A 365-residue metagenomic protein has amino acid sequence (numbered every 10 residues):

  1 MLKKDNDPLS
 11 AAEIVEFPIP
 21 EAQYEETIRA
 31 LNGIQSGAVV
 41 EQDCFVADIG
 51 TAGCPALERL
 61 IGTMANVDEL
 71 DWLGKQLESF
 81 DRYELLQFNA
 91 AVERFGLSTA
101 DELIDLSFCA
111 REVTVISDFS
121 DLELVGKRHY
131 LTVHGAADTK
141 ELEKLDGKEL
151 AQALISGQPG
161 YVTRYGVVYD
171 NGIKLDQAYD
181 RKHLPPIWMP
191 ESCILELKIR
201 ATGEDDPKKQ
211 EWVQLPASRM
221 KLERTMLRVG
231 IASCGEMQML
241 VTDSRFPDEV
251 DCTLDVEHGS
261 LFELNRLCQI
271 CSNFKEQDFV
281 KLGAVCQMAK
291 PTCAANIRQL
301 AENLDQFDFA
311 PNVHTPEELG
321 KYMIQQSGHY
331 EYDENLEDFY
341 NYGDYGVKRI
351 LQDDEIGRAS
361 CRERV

Functional and structural regions predicted by a protein language model:
M1-E21, W188-R219: Short, extreme N-terminal segment that most often corresponds to the first beta-strand
P8-L9, G37, G235, E355: Intrinsically disordered or highly flexible coil/loop and linker segments, enriched in small and charged/polar residues
T27-Q152, G166-I194, K208, P216-E334 (+1 more regions): Mixed-charge (acidic/basic) macromolecular-recognition segments
K148, Q152-Q158, G343, I350-D354: Long, compositionally biased intrinsically disordered terminal regions
V162: Histidine-centered catalytic/metal-binding microenvironments
Y165-G166, S360: Beta-strand-connecting loop/turn residues
I356-V365: Residue-level detector of conserved catalytic or cofactor/ligand-binding positions in enzyme active sites
